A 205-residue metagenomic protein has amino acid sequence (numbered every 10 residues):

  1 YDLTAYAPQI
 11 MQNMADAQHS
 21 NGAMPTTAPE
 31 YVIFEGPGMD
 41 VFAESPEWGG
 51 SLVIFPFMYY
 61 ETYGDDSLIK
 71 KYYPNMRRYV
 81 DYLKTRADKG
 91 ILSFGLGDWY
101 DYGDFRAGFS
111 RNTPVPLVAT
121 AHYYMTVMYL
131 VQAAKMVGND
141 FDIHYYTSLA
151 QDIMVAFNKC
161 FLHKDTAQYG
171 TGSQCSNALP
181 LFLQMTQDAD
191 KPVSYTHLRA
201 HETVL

Functional and structural regions predicted by a protein language model:
Y1-P29, Y60-H122, A134-A189, V193: Active-site acid/base region of carbohydrate-active enzymes
V32-G36: A short, surface-exposed interaction/processing loop segment used at functional sites
P37-V41: Conserved, well-structured interaction surfaces
P46: N-terminal/domain-start segments enriched in small and hydrophobic, helix-friendly residues, covering either
G50, A121-Y124: Start-of-helix signal in alpha-solenoid helical-repeat scaffolds, especially tetratricopeptide repeats
S51, F55-Y59: Hydrophobic/aromatic-rich effector regions of fungal transcription factors
P56, Y124-V127, V131: Non-transmembrane amphipathic alpha-helical segments
H197-L205: Single conserved hydrophobic/aromatic residue that forms the stacking wall/gate of nucleotide- or nucleobase-binding
